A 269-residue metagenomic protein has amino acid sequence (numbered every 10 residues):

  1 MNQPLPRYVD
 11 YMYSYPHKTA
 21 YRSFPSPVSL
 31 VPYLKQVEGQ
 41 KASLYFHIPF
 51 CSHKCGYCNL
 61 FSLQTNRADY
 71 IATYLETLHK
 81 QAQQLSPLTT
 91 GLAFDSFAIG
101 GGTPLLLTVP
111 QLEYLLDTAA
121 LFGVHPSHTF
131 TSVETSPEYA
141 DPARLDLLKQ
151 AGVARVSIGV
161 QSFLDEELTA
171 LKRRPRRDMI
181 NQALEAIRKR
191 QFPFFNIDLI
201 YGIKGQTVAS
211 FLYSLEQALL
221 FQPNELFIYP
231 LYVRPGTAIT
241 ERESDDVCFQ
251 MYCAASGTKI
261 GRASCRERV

Functional and structural regions predicted by a protein language model:
M1-S43, S52-H53: Flexible, acidic/Gly-rich N-terminal and inter-domain linker regions that tether and position cofactor-handling modules
Q36, G257-T258: A general structural signal for short secondary-structure junctions and capping/turn motifs
Q36-E38, P49, G91, H125: Short, flexible hinge/linker loops that cap or flank conserved catalytic cores
E38-L75: Canonical Radical SAM [4Fe-4S] cluster-binding loop centered on the CxxxCxxC motif and its immediate flanking residues
L44, T131, A263: A broad, low-specificity signal marking well-ordered, structured residues that form hydrophobic/aromatic
H47, D198, R268: Conserved acidic functional residues
S62-L88, F94-S256: Conserved non-cysteine loop/helix-boundary elements of the Radical SAM core domain that shape
K259-V269: Residue-level detector of conserved catalytic or cofactor/ligand-binding positions in enzyme active sites
